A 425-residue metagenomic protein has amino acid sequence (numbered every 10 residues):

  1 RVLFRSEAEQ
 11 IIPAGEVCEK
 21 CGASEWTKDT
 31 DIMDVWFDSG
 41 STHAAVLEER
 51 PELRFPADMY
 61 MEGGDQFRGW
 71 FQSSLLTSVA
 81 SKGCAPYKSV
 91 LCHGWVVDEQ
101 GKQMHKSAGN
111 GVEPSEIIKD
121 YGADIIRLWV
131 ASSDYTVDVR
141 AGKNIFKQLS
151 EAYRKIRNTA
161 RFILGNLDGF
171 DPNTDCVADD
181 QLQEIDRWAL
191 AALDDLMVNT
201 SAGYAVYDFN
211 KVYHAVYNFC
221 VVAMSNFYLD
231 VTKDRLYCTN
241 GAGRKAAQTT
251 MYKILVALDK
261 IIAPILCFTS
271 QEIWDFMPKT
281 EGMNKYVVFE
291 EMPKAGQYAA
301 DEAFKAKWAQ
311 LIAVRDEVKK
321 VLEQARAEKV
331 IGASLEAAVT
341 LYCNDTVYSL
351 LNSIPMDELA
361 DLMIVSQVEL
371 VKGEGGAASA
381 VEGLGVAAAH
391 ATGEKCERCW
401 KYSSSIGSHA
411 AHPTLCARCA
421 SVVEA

Functional and structural regions predicted by a protein language model:
R1-F170, A189-T232, T249-A263, K395-R398: Structured secondary-structure scaffolds
R1-F55, E62, D179-L196, Q271 (+10 more regions): Cys/His-rich finger/ribbon microdomains and the adjacent scaffold used for macromolecule binding/structural
A14, D38, P86, L91 (+5 more regions): A generic structural signal for well-ordered coil/turn residues at beta-strand boundaries that shape enzyme active-site
W26, F170-V198, L229-V321, A325-S349 (+3 more regions): Acidic, turn-prone loop/beta-hairpin segments
R50-P51, M59-Q66, G241-T249, E302-Q310 (+1 more regions): Short, contiguous acidic/charged loop-to-helix segments that flank catalytic cores in large enzymes
L76-S81, A327-E328, S404: Short beta-turn/strand-loop junction motif enriched in small, turn-promoting residues
A160, V318, A325-K329, S403 (+1 more regions): Conserved NTP-handling cores and scaffolds of large molecular machines
